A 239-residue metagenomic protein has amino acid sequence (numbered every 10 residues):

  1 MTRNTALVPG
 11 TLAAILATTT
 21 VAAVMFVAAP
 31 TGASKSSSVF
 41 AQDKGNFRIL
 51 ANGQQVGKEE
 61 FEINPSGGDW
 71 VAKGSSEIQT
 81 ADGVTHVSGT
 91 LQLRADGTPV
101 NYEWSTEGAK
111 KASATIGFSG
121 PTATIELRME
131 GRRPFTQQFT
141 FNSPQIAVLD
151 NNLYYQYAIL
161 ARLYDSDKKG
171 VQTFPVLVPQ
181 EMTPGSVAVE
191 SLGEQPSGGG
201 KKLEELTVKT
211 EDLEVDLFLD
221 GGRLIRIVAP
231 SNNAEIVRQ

Functional and structural regions predicted by a protein language model:
M1-T5: Positively charged n-region of N-terminal signal peptides that target proteins for export
A6-A22: Sec-dependent N-terminal signal peptides
T19-A41: Bacterial Sec-dependent signal peptides at the C-terminal "C-region" and cleavage site
S38-Q42, V56, A109-L203, T207: Solvent-exposed helix/loop surface patches that form functional interfaces
A41-I49: A short, Trp-centered hydrophobic/proline-enriched beta-strand micro-motif
Q42-D43, H86-V87, E211-L213: Short, small/polar residue-rich loop motifs at catalytic or cofactor-binding pockets
L50-M129, G222-R223, I227: N-terminal mature ectodomain segment of secretory-pathway/periplasmic proteins
V208-K209, E214-N232: Short, exposed beta-strand-loop hairpins at the edges of beta-sheets in extracellular/periplasmic proteins
